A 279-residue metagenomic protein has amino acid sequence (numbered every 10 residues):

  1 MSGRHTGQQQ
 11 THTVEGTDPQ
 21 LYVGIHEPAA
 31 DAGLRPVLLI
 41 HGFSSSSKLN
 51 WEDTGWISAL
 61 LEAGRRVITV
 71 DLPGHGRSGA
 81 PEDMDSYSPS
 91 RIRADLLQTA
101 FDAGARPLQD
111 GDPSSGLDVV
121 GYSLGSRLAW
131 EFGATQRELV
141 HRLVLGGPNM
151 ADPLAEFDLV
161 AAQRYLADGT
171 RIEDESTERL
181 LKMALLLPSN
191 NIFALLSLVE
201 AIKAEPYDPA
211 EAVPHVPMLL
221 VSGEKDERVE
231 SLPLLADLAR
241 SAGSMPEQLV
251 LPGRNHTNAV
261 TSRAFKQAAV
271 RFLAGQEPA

Functional and structural regions predicted by a protein language model:
S44-I57: The serine-hydrolase catalytic nucleophile loop
L60-G79: Conserved alpha/beta-hydrolase
S90-S115: Conserved acidic catalytic loop of the alpha/beta-hydrolase fold
R127-T135, V140-T170: Flexible "cap/lid" loop of the alpha/beta hydrolase fold
A194-A210, K225: Active-site nucleophile elbow and catalytic-triad environment of alpha/beta-hydrolase enzymes
P214, L220-S222: Short beta-strand/loop motif that positions the catalytic acidic residue of the alpha/beta-hydrolase fold
E227-L234: Conserved alpha/beta-hydrolase "acid-adjacent" motif
R254-A264: Catalytic histidine-centered segment of alpha/beta-hydrolase-like enzymes
